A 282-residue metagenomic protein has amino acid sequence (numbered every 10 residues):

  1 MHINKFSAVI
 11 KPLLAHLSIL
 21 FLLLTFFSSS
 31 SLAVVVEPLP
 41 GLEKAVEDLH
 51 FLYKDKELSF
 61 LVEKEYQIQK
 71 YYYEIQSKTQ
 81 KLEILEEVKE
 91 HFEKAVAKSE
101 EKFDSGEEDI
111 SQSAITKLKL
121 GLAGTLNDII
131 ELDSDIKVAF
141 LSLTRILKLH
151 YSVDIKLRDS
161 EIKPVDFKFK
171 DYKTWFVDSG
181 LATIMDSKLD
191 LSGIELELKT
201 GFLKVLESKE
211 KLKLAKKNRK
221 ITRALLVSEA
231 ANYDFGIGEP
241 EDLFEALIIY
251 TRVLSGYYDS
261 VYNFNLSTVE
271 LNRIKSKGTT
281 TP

Functional and structural regions predicted by a protein language model:
H2, E47, Q67-Q69, G124 (+1 more regions): N-terminal secretory signal sequences
H2-V35: Classical Sec-dependent N-terminal signal peptides that target proteins to the secretory pathway
N4-K5, P40-G41, K168, S179-T183 (+1 more regions): Coil-to-alpha-helix initiation sites in intrinsically disordered, low-complexity, charged segments
L32-L49, Y53, L141-D159, F167 (+2 more regions): Acidic, low-complexity, intrinsically disordered peripheral segments
E47-E63, E86, S111-S113, K117 (+5 more regions): Sec/SRP-type N-terminal targeting helices
F60-G180, K204, K211, Y250: Periplasmic alpha-helical coiled-coil/stalk elements that build and connect Gram-negative outer-membrane
Y73, S77, G124-L149, R219-K277: Short segments within alpha-helical structural elements
T174-D178, E197, E229: Acidic-residue sensor for enzyme active/binding pockets
